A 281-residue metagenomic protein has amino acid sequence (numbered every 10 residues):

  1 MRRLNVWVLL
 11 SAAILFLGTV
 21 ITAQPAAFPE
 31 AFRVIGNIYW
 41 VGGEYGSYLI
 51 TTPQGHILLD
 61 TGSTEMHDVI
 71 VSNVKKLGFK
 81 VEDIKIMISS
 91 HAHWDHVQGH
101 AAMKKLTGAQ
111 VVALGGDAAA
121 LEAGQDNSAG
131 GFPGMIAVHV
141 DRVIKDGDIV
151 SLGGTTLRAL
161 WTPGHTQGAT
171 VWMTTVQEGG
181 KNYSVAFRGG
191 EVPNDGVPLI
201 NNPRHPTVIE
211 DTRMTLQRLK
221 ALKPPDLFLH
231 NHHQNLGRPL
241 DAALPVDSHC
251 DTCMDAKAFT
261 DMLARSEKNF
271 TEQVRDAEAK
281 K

Functional and structural regions predicted by a protein language model:
M1-V6: Positively charged n-region of N-terminal signal peptides that target proteins for export
W7-T19: Bacterial N-terminal signal peptides
T19-P25, G179, P193-K281: Accessory terminal helices/loops
Q24-P29, R33-I35, D83, G115-Q167 (+3 more regions): Metallo-beta-lactamase
F28-L77, W172-P193, P198: Conserved beta-strand hairpin/beta-sheet module of binuclear metal-dependent hydrolase folds, prominently
L59-T61, I84-H93, V112-L114, T162-G164 (+2 more regions): Active-site neighborhood of phospho(di)ester-bond hydrolases with catalytic His/Asp-centered motifs
E65-H67, K75-I149, V246-K257, D261-R265: Active-site HxH/HxHxD metal-binding segment of metal-dependent hydrolases
M66, A92-Q98, A118-L121, Q167-T170 (+3 more regions): Active-site environment of divalent metal-dependent phosphoester hydrolases
